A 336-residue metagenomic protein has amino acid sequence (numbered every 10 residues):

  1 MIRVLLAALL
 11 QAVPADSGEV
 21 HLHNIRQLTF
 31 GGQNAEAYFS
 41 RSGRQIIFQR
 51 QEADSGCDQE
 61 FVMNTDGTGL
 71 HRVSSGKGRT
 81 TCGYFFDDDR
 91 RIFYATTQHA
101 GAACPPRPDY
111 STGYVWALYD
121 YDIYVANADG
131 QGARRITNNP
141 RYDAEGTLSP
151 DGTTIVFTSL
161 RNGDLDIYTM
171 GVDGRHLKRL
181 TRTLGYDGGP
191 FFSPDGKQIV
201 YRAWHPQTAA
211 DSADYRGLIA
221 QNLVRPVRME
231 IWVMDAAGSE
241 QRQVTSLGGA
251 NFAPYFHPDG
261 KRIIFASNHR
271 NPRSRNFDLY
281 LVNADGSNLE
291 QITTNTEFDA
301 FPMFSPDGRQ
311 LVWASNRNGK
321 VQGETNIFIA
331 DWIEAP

Functional and structural regions predicted by a protein language model:
M1-A7: Sec-dependent signal peptide recognition, specifically the positively charged N-region followed immediately by
V13-G32: A short helix->beta-strand "capping" segment at the edge of beta-propeller domains
N24-Q27, T68-H71, D120, Q131-R134 (+3 more regions): Predominantly a core beta-strand signature of beta-propeller blades across repeat-based propeller domains
F30-Q33, Q49-E60, S75-T80, A95-D122 (+9 more regions): A flexible loop/linker signature enriched in serine peptidases of the S9 family
R41-S42, D87-D88, P150-D151, P194-D195 (+2 more regions): Residue-level detector of Asp-centered blade-edge/turn motifs that repeat once per structural unit in beta-propeller
I46-I47, I92, I155, I199 (+2 more regions): Hydrophobic beta-strand positions that form the internal "hydrophobic ladder" of WD40/Gbeta-like beta-propeller blades
N64-T68, N127-Q131, G171-R175, D235-S239 (+2 more regions): Short loop/turn segments that connect beta-strands within beta-propeller blades
